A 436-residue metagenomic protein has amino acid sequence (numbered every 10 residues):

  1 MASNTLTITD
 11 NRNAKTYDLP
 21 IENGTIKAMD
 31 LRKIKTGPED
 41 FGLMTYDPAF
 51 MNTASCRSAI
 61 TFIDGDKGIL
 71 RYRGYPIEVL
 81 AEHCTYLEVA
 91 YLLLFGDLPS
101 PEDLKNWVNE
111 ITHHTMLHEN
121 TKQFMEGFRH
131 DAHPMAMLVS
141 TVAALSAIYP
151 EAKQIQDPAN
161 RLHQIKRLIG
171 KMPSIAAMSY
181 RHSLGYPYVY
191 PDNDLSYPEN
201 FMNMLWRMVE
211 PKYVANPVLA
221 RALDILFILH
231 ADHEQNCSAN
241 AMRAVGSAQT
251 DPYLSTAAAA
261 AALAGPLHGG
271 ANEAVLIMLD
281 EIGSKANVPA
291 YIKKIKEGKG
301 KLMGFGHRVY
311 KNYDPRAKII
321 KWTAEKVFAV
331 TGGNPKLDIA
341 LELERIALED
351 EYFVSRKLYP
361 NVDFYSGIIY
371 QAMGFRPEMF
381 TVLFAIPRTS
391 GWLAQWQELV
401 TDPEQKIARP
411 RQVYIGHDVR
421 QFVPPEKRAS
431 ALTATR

Functional and structural regions predicted by a protein language model:
M1-R436: Non-transmembrane, aqueous-exposed alpha-helical and coiled segments at domain scale
